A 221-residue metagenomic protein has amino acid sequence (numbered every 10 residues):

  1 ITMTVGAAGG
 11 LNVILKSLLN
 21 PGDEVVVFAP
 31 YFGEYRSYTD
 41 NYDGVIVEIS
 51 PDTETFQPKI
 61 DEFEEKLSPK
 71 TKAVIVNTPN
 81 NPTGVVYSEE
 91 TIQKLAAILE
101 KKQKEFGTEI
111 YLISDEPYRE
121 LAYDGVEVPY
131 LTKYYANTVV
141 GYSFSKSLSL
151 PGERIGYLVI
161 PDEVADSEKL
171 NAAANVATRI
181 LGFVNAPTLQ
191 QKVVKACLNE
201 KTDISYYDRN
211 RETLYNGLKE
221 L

Functional and structural regions predicted by a protein language model:
I1, G22, K66-K70, V176-A177 (+2 more regions): Short, intrinsically disordered, charge-balanced linker/junction segments flanking boundaries in proteins
I1-G107, R119-Y134: Conserved core of the PLP fold type I
D23-E24, V47, K72, T108 (+4 more regions): Secondary-structure boundary/capping residues
P69, K101, I180-V184, E200 (+1 more regions): A structural signal for alpha-helix termini and helix-coil/disorder junctions
I98, A196, G217-L221: Generic non-transmembrane alpha-helical segments
E109-S114: Metal-dependent active-site segment of extracytoplasmic phospho-/sulfohydrolases and closely related
N137-D208, E212-Y215: Conserved core segment of the aminotransferase class I/II
